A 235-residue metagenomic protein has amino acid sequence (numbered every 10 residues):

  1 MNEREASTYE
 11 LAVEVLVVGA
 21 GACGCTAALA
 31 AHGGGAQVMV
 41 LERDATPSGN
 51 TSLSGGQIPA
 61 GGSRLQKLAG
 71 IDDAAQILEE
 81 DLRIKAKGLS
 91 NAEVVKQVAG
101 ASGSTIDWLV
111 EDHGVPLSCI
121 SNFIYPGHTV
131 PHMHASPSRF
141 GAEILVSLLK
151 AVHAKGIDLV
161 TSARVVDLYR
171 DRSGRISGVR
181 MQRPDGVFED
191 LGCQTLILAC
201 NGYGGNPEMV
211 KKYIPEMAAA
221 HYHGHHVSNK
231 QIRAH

Functional and structural regions predicted by a protein language model:
N2-S7, A36-Q37, R43-D158, R164 (+1 more regions): Conserved N-terminal/central alpha/beta ligand/cofactor-binding core
S7-C23, M39: Beta1/beta-strand and adjacent pyrophosphate-binding region of the FAD-binding site in flavoprotein oxidoreductases
A20, G62, R183, C200-N201: Glycine-rich, N-terminal phosphate-binding loop of Rossmann-like dinucleotide-binding domains
G24-A27, N206-P207: Short glycine/serine/threonine-rich phosphate/pyrophosphate-binding segments that cradle anionic phosphate groups
A27-A28, I106, R233: Generic hydrophobic/aromatic pocket-lining and core-packing "Φ" positions
A31: Aromatic pocket-lining residues of Rossmann-like dinucleotide-binding sites
S136-Q194, R233-H235: Helical element adjacent to the flavin cofactor pocket in flavoenzyme catalytic cores
P184-V187, L191-H235: Glycine-rich loop(s) and the adjacent beta-strand/alpha-helix scaffold that form part
